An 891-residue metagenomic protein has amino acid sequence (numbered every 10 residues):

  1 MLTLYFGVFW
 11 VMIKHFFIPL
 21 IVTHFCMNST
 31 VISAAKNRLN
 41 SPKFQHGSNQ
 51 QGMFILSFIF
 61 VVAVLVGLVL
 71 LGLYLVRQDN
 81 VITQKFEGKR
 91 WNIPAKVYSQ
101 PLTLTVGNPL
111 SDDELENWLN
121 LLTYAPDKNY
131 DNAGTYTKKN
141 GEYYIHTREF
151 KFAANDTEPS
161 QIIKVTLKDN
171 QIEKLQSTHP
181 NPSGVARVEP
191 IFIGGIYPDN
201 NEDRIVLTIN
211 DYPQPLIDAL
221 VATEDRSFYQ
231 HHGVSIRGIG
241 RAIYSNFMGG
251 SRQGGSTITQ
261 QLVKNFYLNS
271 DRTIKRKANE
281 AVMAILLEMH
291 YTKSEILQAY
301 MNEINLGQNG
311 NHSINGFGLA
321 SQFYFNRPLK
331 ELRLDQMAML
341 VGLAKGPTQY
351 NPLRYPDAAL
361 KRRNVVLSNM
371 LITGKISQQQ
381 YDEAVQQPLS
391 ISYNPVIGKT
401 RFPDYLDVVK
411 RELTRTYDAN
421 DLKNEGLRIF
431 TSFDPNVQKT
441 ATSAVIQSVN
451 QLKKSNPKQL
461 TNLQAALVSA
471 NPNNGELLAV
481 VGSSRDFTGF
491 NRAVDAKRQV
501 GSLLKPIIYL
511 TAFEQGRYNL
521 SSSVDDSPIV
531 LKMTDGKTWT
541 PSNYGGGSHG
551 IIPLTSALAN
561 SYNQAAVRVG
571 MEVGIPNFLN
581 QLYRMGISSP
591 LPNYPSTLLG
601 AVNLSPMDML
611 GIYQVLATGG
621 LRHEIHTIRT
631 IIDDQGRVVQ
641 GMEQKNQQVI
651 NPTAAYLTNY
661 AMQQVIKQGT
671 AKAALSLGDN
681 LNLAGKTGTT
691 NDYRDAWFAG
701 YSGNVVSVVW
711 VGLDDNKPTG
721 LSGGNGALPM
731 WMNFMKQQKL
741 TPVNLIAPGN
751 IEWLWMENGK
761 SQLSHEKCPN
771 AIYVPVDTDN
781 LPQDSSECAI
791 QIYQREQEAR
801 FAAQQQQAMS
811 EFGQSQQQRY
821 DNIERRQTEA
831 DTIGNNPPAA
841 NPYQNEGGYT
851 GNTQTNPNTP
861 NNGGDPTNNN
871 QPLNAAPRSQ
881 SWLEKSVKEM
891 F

Functional and structural regions predicted by a protein language model:
N28-K454, L477, S527, R568: Juxtamembrane regions of bacterial inner-membrane/periplasmic proteins, predominantly the peptidoglycan biogenesis
E87, Q260-K264, L268, N302-L306 (+15 more regions): Glycine-rich, acidic and aromatic/proline-enriched surface loops and short helix-turn segments that act as binding
I172-I205, I239, N315-A320, T348-P352 (+11 more regions): Short pre-catalytic segments that frame enzyme active sites
R226-F228, N246, L268-N269, E303-G307 (+15 more regions): Solvent-exposed loop/turn segments at secondary-structure junctions within structured extracellular/periplasmic domains
S245-R272, R327-K330, I397-F402, Y518-F578 (+2 more regions): Conserved catalytic neighborhood of penicillin-recognizing serine enzymes
T431-N456, L467-N471, V480, R485-R492 (+4 more regions): A penicillin-recognizing enzyme superfamily signal
P528, K532-T534, W539, E643 (+1 more regions): Soluble, non-transmembrane domains of envelope/secretory-pathway proteins that act on or interact with carbohydrate
